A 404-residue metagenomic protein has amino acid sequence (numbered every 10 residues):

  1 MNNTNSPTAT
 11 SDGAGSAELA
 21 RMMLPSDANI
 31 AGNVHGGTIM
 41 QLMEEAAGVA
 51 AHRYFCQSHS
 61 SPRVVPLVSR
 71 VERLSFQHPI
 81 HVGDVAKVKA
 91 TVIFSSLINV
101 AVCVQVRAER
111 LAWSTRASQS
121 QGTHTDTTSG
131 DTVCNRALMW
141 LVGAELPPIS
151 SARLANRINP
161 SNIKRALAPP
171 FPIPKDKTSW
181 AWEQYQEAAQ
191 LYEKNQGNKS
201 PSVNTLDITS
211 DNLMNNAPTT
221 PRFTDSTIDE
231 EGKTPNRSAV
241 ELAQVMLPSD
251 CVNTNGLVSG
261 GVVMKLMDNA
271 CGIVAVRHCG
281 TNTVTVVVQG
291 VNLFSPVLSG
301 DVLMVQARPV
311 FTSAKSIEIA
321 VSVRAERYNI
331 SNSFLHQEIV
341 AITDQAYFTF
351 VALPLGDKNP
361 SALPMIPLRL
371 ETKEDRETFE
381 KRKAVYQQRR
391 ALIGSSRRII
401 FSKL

Functional and structural regions predicted by a protein language model:
M1-G36, R53, I173-G260, A384-K403: Catalytic strand-loop segment that frames the active site of acyl-thioester-processing enzymes
T8-S11, N29, F76-H78, E231-K233 (+6 more regions): Beta-strand elements of modular eukaryotic interaction domains
A14-S16, P66-V71, C134, A239 (+3 more regions): Eukaryote-biased feature marking scaffold/signaling PDZ-domain proteins and nuclear chromatin regulators
A17, H81-K87, T91-T205, S299 (+1 more regions): HotDog/MaoC-like acyl-thioester-processing domains
A20-M23, S75, W140-V142, A243-V245 (+2 more regions): Generic structural detector for well-ordered beta-strands
G37-S61, G261-T283: Active-site helix/loop of acyl-thioester processing domains in fatty-acid/polyketide metabolism, spanning hotdog-fold
A50, S58-F94, V102, R107 (+2 more regions): General structural concept
V245-P309, S313: Structured core of small recognition/catalytic domains
